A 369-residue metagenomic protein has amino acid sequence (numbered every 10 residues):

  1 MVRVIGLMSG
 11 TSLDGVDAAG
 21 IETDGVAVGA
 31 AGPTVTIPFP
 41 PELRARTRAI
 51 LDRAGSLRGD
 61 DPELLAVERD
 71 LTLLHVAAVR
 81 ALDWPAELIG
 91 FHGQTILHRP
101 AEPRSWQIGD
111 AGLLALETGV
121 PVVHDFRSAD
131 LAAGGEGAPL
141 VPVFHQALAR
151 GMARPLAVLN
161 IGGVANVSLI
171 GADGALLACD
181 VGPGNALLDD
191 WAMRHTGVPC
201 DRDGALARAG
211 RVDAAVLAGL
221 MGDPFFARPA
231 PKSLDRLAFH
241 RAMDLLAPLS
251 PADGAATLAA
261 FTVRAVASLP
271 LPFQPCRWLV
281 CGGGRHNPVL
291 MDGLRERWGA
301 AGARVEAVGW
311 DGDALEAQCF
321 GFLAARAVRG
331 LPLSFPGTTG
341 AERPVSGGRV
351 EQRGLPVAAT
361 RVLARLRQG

Functional and structural regions predicted by a protein language model:
M1-P33, P155-G171: Gly/Thr-rich phosphate-binding beta-strand-loop-beta motif of the actin/hexokinase/Hsp70
R3, P100-S105, G112, L116 (+1 more regions): Phosphate-binding/catalytic loop of phosphoryl-transfer enzymes
L13, A260, E306-P356: Glycine-rich phosphate-binding/hydrolytic loop that grips phosphoryl groups
G15-P40, R44, L177-V263, T339-R365 (+1 more regions): Conserved ATP-utilizing enzyme core subdomain
A30-D70: Conserved non-catalytic scaffold segment of RNase H-like nuclease domains
A54, R58-G109: Short beta-strand-loop/turn "lid" adjacent to the catalytic site in phosphate-handling enzymes
L74-L82, P251-Q274: Phosphate/ATP-binding catalytic cores across multiple sugar-kinase/actin-like superfamilies, primarily ASKHA
I96, P275-R297: Glycine-rich phosphate-binding loops at beta-strand->alpha-helix junctions
